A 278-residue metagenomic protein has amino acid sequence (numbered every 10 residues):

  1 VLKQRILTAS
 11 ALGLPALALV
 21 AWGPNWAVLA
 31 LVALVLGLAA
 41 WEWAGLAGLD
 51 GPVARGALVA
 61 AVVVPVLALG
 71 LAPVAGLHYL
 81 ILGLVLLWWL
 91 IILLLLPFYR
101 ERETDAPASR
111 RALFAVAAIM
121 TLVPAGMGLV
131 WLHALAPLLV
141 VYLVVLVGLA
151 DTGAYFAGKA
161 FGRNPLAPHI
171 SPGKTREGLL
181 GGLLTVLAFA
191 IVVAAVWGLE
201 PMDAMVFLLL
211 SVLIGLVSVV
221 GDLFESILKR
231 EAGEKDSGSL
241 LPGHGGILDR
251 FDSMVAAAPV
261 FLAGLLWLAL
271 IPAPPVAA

Functional and structural regions predicted by a protein language model:
V1, L38, V147, S218-G221 (+1 more regions): Residue-level recognition of hydrophobic positions within alpha-helical transmembrane segments
V1-L213: Membrane-embedded alpha-helical bundles of polytopic integral membrane proteins
I6, W43, T152, L223-S226 (+1 more regions): Generic detector of well-ordered alpha-helical packing
L149-K159, V217-R230: Short helical (or helix-break) motifs at transmembrane helix termini and adjacent helical loops in multi-pass membrane
E231-M254: Interfacial loop-to-transmembrane junctions
R250-L266: Final/C-terminal transmembrane alpha-helix of multipass membrane proteins
G264-A278: Juxtamembrane boundary at the C-terminal end of a transmembrane helix
